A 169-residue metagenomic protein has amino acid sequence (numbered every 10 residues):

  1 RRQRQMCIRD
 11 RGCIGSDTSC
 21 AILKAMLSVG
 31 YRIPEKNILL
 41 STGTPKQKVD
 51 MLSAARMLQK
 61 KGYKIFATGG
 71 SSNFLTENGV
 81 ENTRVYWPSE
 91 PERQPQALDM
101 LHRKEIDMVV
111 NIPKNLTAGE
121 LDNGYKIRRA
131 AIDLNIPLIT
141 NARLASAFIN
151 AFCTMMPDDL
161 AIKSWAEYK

Functional and structural regions predicted by a protein language model:
R2-I8: Short, small-residue-biased leader/transition segments that mark boundaries at the very start of proteins
T18-K24, T42-K46, K64-A67, Y86-L98: A general structural motif
M26-I38, L58-K60, D99-I106: Glycine-rich phosphate/diphosphate-binding loops that line cofactor/substrate pockets in enzymes
L39-L40, G62-F74: Short internal beta-strands
K46-M57, S71-F74: N-terminal active-site wall of soluble small-molecule enzyme domains
G69-P88: Short connector loops at secondary-structure junctions
Y86-S89, Q94-K169: Peripheral docking tails and interdomain loops at the edges of cofactor- or intermediate-handling domains
